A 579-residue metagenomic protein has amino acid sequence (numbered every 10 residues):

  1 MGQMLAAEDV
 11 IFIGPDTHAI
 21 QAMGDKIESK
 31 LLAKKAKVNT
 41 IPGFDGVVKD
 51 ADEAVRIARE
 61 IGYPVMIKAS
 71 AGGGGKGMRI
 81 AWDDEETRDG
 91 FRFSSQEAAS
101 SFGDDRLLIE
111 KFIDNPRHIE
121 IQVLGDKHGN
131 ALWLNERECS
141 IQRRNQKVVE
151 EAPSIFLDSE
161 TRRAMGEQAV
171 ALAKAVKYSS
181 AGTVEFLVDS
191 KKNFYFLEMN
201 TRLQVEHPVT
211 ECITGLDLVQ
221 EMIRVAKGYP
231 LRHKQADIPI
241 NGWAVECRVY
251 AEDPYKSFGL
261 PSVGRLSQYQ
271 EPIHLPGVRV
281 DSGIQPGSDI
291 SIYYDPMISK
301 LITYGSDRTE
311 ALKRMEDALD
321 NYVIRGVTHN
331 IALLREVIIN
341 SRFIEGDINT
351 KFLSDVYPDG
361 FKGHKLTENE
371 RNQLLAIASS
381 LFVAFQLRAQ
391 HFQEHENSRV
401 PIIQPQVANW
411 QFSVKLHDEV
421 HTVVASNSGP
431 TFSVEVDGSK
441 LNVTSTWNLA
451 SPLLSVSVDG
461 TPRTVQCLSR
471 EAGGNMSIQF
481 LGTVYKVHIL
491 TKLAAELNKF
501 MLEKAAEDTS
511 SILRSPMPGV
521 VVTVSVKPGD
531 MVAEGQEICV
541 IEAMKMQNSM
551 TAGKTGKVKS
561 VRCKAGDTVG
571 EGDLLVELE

Functional and structural regions predicted by a protein language model:
M1-M4, E246, K256, D459-K492: Structured, non-catalytic alpha/beta "coupling" segments that mediate domain-domain communication and provide generic
M1-V184, V188-H207: N-terminal beta-alpha lobe that positions the nucleotide/phosphoryl donor in ATP/NTP-coupled carboxylate activation
A169, P208-N442, W447, E537 (+2 more regions): Catalytic cores of soluble metabolic enzymes centered on carboxylation/carboxyl-transfer
H233-N241, D355-Y357, F361, K486-S515: Long, charged amphipathic helices and adjacent flexible linkers at domain junctions
Y304-E310, M315-V327, L502-P516, V520 (+1 more regions): Conserved bacterial/organellar gene-expression machines centered on ribosome-associated P-loop NTPases
A505-E579: Structured functional modules or segments
